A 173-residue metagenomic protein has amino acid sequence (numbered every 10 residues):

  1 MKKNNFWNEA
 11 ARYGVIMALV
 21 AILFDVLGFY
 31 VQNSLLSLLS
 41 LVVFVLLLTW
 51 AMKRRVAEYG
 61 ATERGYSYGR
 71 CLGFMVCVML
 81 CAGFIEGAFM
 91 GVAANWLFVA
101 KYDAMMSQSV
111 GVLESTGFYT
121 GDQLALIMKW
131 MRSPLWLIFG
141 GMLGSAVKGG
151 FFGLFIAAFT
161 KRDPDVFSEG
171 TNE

Functional and structural regions predicted by a protein language model:
M1-E58: Transmembrane alpha-helical insertion/packing segments
M1-W7, T160-E173: Short, charged juxtamembrane terminal tails flanking transmembrane helices
N8-I16, G73-A82: Alpha-helical transmembrane segments of multi-pass membrane proteins
V20-G28, L47-L48, A82-E86, M90 (+3 more regions): Alpha-helical transmembrane segments of multipass membrane proteins
R54-R70: Membrane-helix interface/capping segments
G87-S115: Functional transmembrane-helix hotspots
V110-S133: Short membrane-interface loop/juxtamembrane segments of multi-pass integral membrane proteins
S133-D163: Transmembrane alpha-helical segments in integral membrane proteins
